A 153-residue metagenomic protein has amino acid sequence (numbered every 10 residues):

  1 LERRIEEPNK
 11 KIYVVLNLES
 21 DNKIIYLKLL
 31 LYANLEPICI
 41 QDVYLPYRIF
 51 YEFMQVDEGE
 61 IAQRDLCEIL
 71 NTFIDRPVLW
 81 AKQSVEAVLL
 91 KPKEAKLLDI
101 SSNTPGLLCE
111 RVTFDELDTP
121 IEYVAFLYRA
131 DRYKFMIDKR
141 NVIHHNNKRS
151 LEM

Functional and structural regions predicted by a protein language model:
L1-M153: All-alpha effector-binding/dimerization core of bacterial HTH-type transcriptional repressors
